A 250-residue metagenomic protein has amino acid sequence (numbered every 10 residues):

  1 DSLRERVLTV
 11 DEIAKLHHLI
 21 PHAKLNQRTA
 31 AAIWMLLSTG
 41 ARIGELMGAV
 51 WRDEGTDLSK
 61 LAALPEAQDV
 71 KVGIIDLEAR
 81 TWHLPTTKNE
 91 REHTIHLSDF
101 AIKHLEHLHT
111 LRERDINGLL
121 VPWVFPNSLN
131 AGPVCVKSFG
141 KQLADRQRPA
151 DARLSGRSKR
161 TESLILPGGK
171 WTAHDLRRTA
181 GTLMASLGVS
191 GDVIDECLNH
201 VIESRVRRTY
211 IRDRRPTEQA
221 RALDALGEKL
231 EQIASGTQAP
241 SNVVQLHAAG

Functional and structural regions predicted by a protein language model:
D1-G48, R52, L111-L120, A173-R177 (+1 more regions): Basic, Lys/Arg- and aromatic-enriched nucleic-acid-binding interface segment
V7, I75-E78, T86-E90, A131-G132 (+2 more regions): Catalytic-site neighborhood detector that most strongly recognizes the C-terminal catalytic loop/helix of tyrosine
V7-I13, E78-A79, R91, H96-G168 (+2 more regions): Active-site/catalytic core of tyrosine-dependent DNA strand-transfer enzymes
E12, T39, G48-T110, L120-P122 (+2 more regions): Conserved tyrosine-mediated DNA breakage-rejoining catalytic core shared by Y-recombinases
R28-A30, R157-L187: Short basic/aromatic active-site micro-motif
W34, S38-E45, S138, D175-V201: C-terminal catalytic core of tyrosine-transesterase DNA break-rejoin enzymes
L97, G181-M184, I194, Y210 (+1 more regions): Hydrophobic, well-ordered secondary-structure elements that form the walls of internal hydrophobic environments
P240-A249: Short hydrophobic short-linear motifs embedded in intrinsically disordered terminal tails or helical linkers
